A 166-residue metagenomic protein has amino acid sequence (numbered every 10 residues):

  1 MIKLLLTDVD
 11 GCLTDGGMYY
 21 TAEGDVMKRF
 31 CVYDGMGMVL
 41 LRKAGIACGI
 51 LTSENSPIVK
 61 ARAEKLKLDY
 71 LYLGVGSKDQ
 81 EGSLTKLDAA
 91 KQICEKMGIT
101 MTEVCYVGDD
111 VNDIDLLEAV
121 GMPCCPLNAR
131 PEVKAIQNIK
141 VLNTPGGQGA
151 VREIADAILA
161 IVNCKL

Functional and structural regions predicted by a protein language model:
M1-L84: Alpha-helical substrate-recognition element adjacent to the catalytic core
K65-L66, Y70, G76-S83, L87-L166: Mg2+-dependent phosphoryl-transfer enzymes with acidic/Ser/Thr/Gly-rich catalytic loops
